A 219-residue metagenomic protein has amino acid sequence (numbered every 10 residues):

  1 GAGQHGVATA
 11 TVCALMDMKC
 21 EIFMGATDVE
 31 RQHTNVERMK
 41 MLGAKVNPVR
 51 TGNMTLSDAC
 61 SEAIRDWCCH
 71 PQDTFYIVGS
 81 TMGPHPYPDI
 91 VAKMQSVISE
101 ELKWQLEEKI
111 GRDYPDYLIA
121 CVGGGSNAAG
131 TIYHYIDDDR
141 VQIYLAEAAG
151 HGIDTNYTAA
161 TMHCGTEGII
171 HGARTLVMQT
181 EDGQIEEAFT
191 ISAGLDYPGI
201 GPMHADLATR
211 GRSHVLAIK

Functional and structural regions predicted by a protein language model:
G1-G6, M24, G52, Q95 (+3 more regions): Active-site nucleophile and cofactor-binding loops and adjacent substrate-binding regions of central metabolic enzymes
G3, C13, M39, L102 (+4 more regions): Buried hydrophobic positions in well-ordered alpha/beta secondary-structure cores of metabolic enzymes
H5-E62, D154-G165: Active-site-proximal loop->helix
T9-A10, G130-I132: Generic transmembrane alpha-helix signature in multi-pass membrane proteins, especially transporters/channels
C60-I90, R112, D137-R140, L145-K219: Active-site/ligand-binding loops adjacent to catalytic centers
I64-R65, S99, K103: N-terminal small/polar loop signature for handling phosphorylated ligands or for N-terminal nucleophile
P86-E101: A glycine-rich, Thr/Ser-enriched phosphate-binding loop motif common to dinucleotide/cofactor-binding enzymes
W104-D113: Phosphate/pyrophosphate-binding loops at sites that engage ATP/ADP/AMP, CoA/4′-phosphopantetheine, polyphosphate
